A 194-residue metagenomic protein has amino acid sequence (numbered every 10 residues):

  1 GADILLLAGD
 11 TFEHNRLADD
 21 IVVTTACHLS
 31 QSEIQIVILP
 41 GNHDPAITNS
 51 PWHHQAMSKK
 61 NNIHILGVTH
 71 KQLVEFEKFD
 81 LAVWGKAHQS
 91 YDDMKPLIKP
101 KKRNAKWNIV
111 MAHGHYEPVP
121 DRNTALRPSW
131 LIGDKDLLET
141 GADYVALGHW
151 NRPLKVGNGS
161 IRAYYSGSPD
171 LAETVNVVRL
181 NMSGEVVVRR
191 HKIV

Functional and structural regions predicted by a protein language model:
G1: Short catalytic helix/loop segments, enriched in acidic residues and glycine and frequently bearing histidine
I4, H14-T174, R179: His/Asp/Glu-rich metal-coordinating catalytic cores of metallo-dependent phosphodiesterases/hydrolases acting on
L171-V194: Acidic, His/Gly-rich catalytic cores of divalent-metal-dependent hydrolytic chemistry
